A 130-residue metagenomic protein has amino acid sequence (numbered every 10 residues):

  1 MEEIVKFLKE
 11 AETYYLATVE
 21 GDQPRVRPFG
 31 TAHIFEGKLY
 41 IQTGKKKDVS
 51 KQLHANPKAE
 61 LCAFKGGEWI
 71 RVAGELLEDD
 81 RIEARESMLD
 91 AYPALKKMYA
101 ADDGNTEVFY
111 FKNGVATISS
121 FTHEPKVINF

Functional and structural regions predicted by a protein language model:
M1-E3: Absolute protein N-terminus
K6-E20, A59-L61: A short, Trp-centered hydrophobic/proline-enriched beta-strand micro-motif
Y15, L39-Y40, E60, R71 (+1 more regions): General beta-strand recognition
F29-A32, G74-L76: Hydrophobic/aromatic beta-strand elements that line small-molecule binding cavities or substrate pockets in beta-rich
A32-G67: A short mixed-secondary-structure module that forms the rim of ligand-binding clefts
R71-F130: Charged, gly/pro-rich active-site loop segments
